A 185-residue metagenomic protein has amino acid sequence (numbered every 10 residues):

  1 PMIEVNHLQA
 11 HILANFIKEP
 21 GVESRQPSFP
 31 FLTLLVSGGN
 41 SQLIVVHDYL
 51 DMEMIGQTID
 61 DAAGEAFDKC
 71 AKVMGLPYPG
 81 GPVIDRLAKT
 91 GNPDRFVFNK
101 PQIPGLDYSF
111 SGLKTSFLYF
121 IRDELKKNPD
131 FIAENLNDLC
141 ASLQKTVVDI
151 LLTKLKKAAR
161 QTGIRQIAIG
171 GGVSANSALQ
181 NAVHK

Functional and structural regions predicted by a protein language model:
M2-H7, G80, I169: General beta-strand structural signal in soluble alpha/beta enzymes
V5-F31: Conserved phosphate-binding catalytic cores of ATP/NTP-utilizing and phosphoryl-transfer enzymes
Q9, H47-T90, K114-T115, Y119-D123: Glycine-rich phosphate-binding loop plus the immediately following alpha-helix
L13, T33-L35, S41-V45: Short beta-strand scaffold segments in enzyme catalytic cores
Q26-L32, G39-S41, L50, N92-P93 (+1 more regions): Short coil/turn connectors at secondary-structure junctions
S37-G39, I167-N176: Glycine-rich beta-strand-to-loop/alpha-helix junction loops that act as flexible
R86-I167, N176-H184: A contiguous, well-structured pocket-lining segment that forms one wall/lid of small-molecule binding clefts in soluble
